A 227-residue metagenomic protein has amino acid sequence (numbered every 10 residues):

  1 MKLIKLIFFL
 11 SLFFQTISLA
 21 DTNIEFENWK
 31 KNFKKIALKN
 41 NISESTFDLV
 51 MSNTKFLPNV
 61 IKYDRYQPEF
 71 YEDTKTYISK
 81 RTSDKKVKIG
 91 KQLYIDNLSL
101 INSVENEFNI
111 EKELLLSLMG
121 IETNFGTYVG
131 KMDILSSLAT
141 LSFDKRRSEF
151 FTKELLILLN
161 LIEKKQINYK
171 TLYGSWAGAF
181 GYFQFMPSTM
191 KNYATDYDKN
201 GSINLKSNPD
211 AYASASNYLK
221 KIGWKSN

Functional and structural regions predicted by a protein language model:
K2-A20: Classical Sec-dependent N-terminal signal peptides that target proteins to the secretory pathway
L6, L10, E27, I110 (+1 more regions): Generic hydrophobic-segment detector
L19-K30: Cleaved targeting-peptide boundary
A37: Intrinsically disordered, low-complexity polar regions and short flexible loop motifs
N41-N227: Catalytic glycan-binding domains that act on GlcNAc-containing polysaccharides
